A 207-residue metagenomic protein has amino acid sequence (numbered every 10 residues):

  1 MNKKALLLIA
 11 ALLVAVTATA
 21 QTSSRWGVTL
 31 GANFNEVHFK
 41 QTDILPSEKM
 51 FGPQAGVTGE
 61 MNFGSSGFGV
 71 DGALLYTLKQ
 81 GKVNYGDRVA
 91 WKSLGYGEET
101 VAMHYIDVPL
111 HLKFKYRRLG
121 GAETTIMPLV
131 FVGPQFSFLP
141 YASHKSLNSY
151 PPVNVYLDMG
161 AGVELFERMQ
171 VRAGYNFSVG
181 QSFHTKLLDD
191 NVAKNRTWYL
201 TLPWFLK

Functional and structural regions predicted by a protein language model:
M1-T29, L202, L206: Bacterial Sec-dependent N-terminal signal peptides
A20-S24, G64-F68, R117-M127: Short loop/turn motifs that connect adjacent beta-strands in outer-membrane beta-barrel proteins
T22-W26, S47-P53, A102-V108, I126 (+2 more regions): Residues that define the transmembrane beta-barrel architecture of outer-membrane proteins
V28-A32, P53-M61, L74-Y76, V108-Y116 (+4 more regions): Residues on the lipid-exposed face of transmembrane beta-strands in outer-membrane beta-barrel proteins
N33-V37, T77-V83, S137-Y141, N176-G180 (+1 more regions): Structural signature of outer-membrane beta-barrel domains
H38-I44, K82-V89, A142-N148, F183-D189: Outer-membrane beta-barrel translocator domains and adjoining extracellular loop/strand segments of Gram-negative
S66-V70, G120, E167-A173: Repeated loop/turn-to-beta-strand initiation elements of outer-membrane beta-barrel proteins
V192-K207: Outer-membrane beta-barrel "beta-signal"
